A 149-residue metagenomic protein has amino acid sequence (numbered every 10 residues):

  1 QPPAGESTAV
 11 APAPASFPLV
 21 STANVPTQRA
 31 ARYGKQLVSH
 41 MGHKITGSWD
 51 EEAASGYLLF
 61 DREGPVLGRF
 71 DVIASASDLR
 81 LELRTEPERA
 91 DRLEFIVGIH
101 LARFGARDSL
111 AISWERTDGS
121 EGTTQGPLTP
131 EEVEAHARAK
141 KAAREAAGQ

Functional and structural regions predicted by a protein language model:
P3-R32: Terminal, regulation- and interaction-focused segments at domain boundaries
V20, A53-Y57, A76-R80: A generic structural signal for beta-strand entry/edge sites
Q36-H40, T46, V72-A76, R92-R103: Extended Gly/Ser/Thr-rich low-complexity repeat segments, especially those forming or decorating extracellular
S39-G68: Ser/Thr-rich, low-complexity intrinsically disordered terminal regions
G64-P87: Beta-strand/loop substructures that line and gate deep hydrophobic ligand-binding cavities in soluble
R84-T117, E121-T123: C-terminal structural segments of small proteins and small subunits
E88-I96, L110, A135-Q149: Charge-rich (especially acidic), low-complexity segments
W114-A143: Short, low-order "capping/linker" segments at domain edges
